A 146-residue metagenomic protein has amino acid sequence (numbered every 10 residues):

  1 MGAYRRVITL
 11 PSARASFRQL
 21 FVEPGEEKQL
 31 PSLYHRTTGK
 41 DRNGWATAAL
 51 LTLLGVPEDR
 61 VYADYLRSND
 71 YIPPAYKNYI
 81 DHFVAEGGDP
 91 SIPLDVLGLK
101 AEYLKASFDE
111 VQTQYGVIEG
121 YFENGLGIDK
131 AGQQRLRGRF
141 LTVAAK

Functional and structural regions predicted by a protein language model:
M1-L33, A46-K146: Cys-dependent protein tyrosine phosphatase-like superfamily
T37-T38, R42-N43: Ser/Thr-glycine-rich phosphate-binding loops at phosphate-binding pockets of nucleotides, nucleotide cofactors
